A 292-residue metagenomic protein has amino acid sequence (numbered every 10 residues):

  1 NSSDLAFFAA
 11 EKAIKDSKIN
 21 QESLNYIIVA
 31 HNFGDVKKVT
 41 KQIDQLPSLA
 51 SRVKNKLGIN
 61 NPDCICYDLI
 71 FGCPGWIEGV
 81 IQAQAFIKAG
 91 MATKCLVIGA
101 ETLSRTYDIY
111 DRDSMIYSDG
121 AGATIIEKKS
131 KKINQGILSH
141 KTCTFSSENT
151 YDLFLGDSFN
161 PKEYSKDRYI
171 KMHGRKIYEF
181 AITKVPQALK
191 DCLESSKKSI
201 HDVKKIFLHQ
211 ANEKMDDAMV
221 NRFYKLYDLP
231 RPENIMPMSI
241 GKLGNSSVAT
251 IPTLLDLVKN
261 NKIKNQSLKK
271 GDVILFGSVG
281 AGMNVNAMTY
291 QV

Functional and structural regions predicted by a protein language model:
N1, Y110-T183, Q187, V279 (+1 more regions): Condensing-enzyme catalytic core mediating Claisen C-C bond formation in acyl metabolism
N1-N32, V36, D157-K204, M215-M219 (+3 more regions): Conserved active-site "lid/cap" helical segment
F7-A10, V36-I43, P47, D68-K88 (+3 more regions): Claisen-condensing/thiolase-fold acyl-transfer catalytic domains that form or cleave C-C bonds in fatty acid
N20-Y26, P62-I65, T93-K94, S199-K204 (+2 more regions): Short acidic capping loops at alpha-helix termini that bridge into adjacent secondary structure
A30, I70, C95-E101, I126 (+1 more regions): Short beta-strand segments
H31-G34, L57-L69, S104-D108, P230-M238: Glycine/charged-rich beta-loop-alpha catalytic/anionic-binding loops adjacent to active sites
F33, T102, K129-S130, K141-S147 (+2 more regions): Glycine-rich beta-alpha junction loops
K88-A121: Flexible, glycine-rich active-site loops centered on histidine and acidic residues that chelate a metal or position
